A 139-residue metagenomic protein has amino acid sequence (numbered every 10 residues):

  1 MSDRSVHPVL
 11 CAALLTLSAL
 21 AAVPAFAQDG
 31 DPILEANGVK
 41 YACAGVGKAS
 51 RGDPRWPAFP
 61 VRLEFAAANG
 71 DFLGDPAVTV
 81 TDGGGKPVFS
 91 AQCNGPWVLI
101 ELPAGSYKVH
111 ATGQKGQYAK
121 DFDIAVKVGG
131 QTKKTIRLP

Functional and structural regions predicted by a protein language model:
S2-A13: Bacterial N-terminal signal peptides that target proteins for export
L14, A44-G47, P96: General secretory precursor processing signal
A22-P24: N-terminal signal peptide c-region/cleavage motif recognized by signal peptidases
F26-P76, V80-T81, G113-P139: Primarily secretory-pathway and cell-envelope proteins
G85-G95: Short, acidic Ser/Thr/Gly-rich low-complexity loop/linker segments typical of extracellular and cell-surface proteins
G95-E101: Short, surface-exposed beta-strand/beta-hairpin micro-motifs centered on an aromatic residue
P103-A104, V128: Surface-exposed loops/turns
G105-A111: A short tyrosine-centered beta-strand micro-motif
